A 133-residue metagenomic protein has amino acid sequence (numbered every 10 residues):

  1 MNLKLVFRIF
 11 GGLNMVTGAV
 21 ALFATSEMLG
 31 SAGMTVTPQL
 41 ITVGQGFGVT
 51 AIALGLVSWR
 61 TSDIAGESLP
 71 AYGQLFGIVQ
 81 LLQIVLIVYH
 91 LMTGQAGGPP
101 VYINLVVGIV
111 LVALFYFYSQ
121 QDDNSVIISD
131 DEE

Functional and structural regions predicted by a protein language model:
L3-V6, N14-I41: Membrane-helix boundary elements
F7, G11, G48, G73 (+4 more regions): Residues within membrane-spanning alpha-helices of integral membrane proteins, especially the hydrophobic core/packing
V16-V20, L40-S62, L75-V85: Core segments of alpha-helical transmembrane spans in multipass integral membrane proteins
L22, W59, V88, V112-Y116: Membrane-embedded alpha-helical segments of multi-pass transporters/permeases
L29-T35, V126-E133: Cytosolic, membrane-interface loops and tails of multi-pass inner-membrane proteins
V57-P70, L91-M92: Juxtamembrane helix-break-helix junctions at the cytosolic face of small multi-pass alpha-helical membrane proteins
V85-Y102: Membrane-helix boundary connector in multi-pass membrane proteins
G108-S129: Membrane-water interface at the C-terminal end of transmembrane alpha helices
